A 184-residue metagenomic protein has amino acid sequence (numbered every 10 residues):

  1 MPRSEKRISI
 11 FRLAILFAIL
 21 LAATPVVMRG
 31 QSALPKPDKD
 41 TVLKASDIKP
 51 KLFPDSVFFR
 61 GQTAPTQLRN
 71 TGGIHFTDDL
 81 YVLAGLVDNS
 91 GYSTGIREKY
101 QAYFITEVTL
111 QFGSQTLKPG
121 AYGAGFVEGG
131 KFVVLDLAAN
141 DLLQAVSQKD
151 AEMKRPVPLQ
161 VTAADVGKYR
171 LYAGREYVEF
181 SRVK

Functional and structural regions predicted by a protein language model:
M1-I10: N-terminal secretory signal peptides that target proteins for export/translocation
M1-P2, P25-V27: Glycine-centered signal
P2, A121-A124, L171: Conserved short hydrophobic patches within well-ordered secondary structure
R12-P25: Bacterial N-terminal signal peptides
R29-T94, L143-K184: Primarily secretory-pathway and cell-envelope proteins
L86-L137: Mid-length scaffold segments of soluble, non-membrane domains
Q115, L137-A138, G174, V183: Surface loops and adjacent helix of pleckstrin homology
A124-P156: Acidic, glycine-rich flexible loop segments
